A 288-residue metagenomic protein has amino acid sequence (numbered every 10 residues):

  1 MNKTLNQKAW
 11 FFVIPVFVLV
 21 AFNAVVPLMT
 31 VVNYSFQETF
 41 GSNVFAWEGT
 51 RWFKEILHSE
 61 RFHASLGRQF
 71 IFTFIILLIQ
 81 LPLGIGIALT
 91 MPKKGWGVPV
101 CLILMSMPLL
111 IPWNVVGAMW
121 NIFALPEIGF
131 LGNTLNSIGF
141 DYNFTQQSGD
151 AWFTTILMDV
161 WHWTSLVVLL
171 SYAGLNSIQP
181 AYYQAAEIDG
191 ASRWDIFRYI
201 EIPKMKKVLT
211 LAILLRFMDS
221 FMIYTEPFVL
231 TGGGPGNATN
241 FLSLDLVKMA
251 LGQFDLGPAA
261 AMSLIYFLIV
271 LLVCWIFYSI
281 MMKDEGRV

Functional and structural regions predicted by a protein language model:
N2-V288: A structural signal for multi-pass alpha-helical bundles of membrane permease subunits that mediate small-molecule
